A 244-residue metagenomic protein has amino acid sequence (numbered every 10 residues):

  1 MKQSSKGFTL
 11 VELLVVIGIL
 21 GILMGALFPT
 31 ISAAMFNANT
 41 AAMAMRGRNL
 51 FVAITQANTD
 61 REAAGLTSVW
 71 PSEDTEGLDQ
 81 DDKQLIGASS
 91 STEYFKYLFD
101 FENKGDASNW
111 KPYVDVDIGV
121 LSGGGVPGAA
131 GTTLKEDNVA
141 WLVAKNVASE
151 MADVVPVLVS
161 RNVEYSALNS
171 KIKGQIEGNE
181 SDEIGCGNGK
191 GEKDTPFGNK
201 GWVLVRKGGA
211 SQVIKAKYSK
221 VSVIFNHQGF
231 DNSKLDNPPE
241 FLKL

Functional and structural regions predicted by a protein language model:
K2-W110: Hydrophobic alpha-helical segments and their capping/adjacent flexible loops that form interface surfaces
Q3-K6, M151, F197-N199: Short, solvent-exposed coil/turn segments
G47, I54, T92-F95, D153 (+3 more regions): Extracellular structured ligand-interaction cores
T55, G119, V126-G128, A148 (+4 more regions): Short, solvent-exposed loop/turn segments at secondary-structure junctions
S90-F99, G131-A148, E180-E183, G187-K193 (+1 more regions): A Trp-anchored, charged/polar loop motif used as the substrate-binding/catalytic surface of acyl/ester-handling
F99-S181: Acidic, glycine-rich loop-and-strand cores that form catalytic or ligand-binding grooves in diverse globular domains
L168-L244: C-terminal accessory segments of extracellular proteins
